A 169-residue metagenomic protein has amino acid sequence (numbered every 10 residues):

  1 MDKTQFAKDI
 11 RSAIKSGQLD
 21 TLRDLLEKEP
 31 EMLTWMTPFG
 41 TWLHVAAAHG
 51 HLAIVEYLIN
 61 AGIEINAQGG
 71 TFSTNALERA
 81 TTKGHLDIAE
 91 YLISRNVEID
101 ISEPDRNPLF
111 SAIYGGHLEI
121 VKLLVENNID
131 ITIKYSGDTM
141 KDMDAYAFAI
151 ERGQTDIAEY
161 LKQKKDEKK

Functional and structural regions predicted by a protein language model:
M1-S12, R95, N127, M143-K169: Ankyrin-repeat-protein effector appendages
D2-P38, W42-V45: N-terminal segments that cap or nucleate solenoid repeat domains
T4-I10, W35-W42, Q68-A76, S102-P108 (+1 more regions): Ankyrin-repeat boundary/"N-cap" motif
T21, A53-I54, D87-I88, E119-I120 (+1 more regions): Conserved ankyrin/ankyrin-like repeat signature
D24-E31, E56-E64, E90-E98, L123-D130 (+1 more regions): Ankyrin repeat domain, specifically the short helix-to-loop turn at the C-terminus of the second helix of each repeat
E64-Y114: A generic tandem-repeat structural signature
